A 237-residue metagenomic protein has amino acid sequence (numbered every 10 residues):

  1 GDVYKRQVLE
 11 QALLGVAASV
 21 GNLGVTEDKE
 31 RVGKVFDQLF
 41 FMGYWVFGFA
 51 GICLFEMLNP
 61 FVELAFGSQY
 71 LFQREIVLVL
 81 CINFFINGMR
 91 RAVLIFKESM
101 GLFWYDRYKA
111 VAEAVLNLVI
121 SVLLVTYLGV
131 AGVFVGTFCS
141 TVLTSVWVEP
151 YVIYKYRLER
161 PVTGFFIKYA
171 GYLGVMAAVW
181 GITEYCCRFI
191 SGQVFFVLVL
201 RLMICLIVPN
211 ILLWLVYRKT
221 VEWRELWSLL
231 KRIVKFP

Functional and structural regions predicted by a protein language model:
G1-A110: Specific pore-lining/lateral-gate transmembrane helices of multi-pass inner-membrane transport and insertion machines
D2, V46, A50, L54 (+7 more regions): Alpha-helical transmembrane segments of multipass membrane proteins
E10-Q11, E56, E75-G101, Y105-V125 (+3 more regions): Short runs within selected transmembrane alpha-helices of multi-pass transporters and secretion channels
A12, I52, E56-P60, V119 (+6 more regions): Transmembrane alpha-helix boundary/anchor motif
V16, G21-K34, V152-A170, R224-S228: Interhelical loop/hinge segments that connect adjacent transmembrane helices in multipass membrane
M57-N59, F66-Y70, G101, L124-G129 (+4 more regions): Short helix-capping/hinge motifs at transmembrane helix termini and TM-loop junctions
F72-I76, G164, K168, Y172 (+1 more regions): Residue-level signature of transmembrane alpha-helical entry/exit and packing/kink sites in multi-pass membrane
R160-P161, G181-P237: Membrane-proximal transmembrane or re-entrant/amphipathic helices at the cytosolic face
